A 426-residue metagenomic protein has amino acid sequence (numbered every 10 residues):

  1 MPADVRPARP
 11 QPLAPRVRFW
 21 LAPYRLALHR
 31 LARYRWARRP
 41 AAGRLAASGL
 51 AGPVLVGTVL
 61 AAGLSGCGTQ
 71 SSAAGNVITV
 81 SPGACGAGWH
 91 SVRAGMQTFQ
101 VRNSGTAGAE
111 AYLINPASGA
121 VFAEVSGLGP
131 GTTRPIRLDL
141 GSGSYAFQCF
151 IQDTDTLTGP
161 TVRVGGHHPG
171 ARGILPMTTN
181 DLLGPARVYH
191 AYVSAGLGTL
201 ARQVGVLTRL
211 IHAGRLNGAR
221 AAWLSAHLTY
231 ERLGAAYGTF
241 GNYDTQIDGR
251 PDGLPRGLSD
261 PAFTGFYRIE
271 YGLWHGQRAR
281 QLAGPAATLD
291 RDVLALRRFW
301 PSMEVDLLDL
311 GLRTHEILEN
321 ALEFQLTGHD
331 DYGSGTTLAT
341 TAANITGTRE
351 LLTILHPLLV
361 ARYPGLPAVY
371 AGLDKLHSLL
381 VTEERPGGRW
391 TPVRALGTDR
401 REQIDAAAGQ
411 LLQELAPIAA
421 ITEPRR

Functional and structural regions predicted by a protein language model:
D4, R38-S71: Secretory targeting and sorting signals
G68-P82, A87, T154-R187, P424: Extracytoplasmic/periplasmic copper-protein system
V92-F99: Short coil/turn motif common to extracellular beta-sandwich-like domains
Q97, A107-A111: Short beta-strand/loop motifs in extracellular/secreted proteins, especially within beta-sandwich accessory domains
Q97, T133, G143-C149: A short tyrosine-centered beta-strand micro-motif
V101-G105: Asparagine-centered strand-capping/turn motif at beta-strand->loop junctions
T132-L138: Short strand-edge motifs at loop-to-beta-strand transitions and within beta-strands of extracellular beta-rich domains
G170-R426: Mature extracytoplasmic or organellar-lumen-exposed domains after removal of signal/transit peptides
